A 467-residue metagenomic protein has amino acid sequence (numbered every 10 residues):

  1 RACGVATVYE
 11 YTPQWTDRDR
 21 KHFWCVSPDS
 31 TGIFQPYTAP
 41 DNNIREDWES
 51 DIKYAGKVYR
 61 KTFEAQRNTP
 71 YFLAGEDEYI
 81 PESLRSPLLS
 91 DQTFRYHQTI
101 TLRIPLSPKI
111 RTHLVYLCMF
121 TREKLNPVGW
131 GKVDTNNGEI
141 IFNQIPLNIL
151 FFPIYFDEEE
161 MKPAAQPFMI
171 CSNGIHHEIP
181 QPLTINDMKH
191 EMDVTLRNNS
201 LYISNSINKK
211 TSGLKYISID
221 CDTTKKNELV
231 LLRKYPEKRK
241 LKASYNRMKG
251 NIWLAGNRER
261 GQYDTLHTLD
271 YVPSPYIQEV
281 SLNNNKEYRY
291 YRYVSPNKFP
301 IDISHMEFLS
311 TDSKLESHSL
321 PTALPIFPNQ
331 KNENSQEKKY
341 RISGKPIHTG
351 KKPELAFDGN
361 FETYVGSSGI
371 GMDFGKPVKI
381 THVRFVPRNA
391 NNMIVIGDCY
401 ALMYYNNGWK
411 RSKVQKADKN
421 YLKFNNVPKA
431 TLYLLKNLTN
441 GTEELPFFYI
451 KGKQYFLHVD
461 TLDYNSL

Functional and structural regions predicted by a protein language model:
R1-A74: Hydrophobic/aromatic-rich core segments of domains that either
S90-F94, L102-H113, K240-A243, N389: Structural motif
P108-K124, N246-I252, I303, E337 (+1 more regions): Short, ordered, surface-exposed loop/turn motifs in non-cytosolic proteins
E123-G138, P273, R411-A417: Short, acidic Ser/Thr/Gly-rich low-complexity loop/linker segments typical of extracellular and cell-surface proteins
E139-E159, N285, N425-A430: Short Pro-Gly-centered beta-turn/loop motif in secreted/extracellular proteins
E158-K189, F308, E444-Y464: Structured interaction patches on ligand/partner-binding surfaces of diverse proteins
S204-E287, F299-H382, V386-I396, N425 (+1 more regions): Disordered, acidic Ser/Thr/Pro-rich linker "stalks" and the adjacent N-terminal cap of the next globular domain
R292-F299, K436-G441: Short beta-strand-plus-loop segments that form exposed binding edges in beta-rich domains
